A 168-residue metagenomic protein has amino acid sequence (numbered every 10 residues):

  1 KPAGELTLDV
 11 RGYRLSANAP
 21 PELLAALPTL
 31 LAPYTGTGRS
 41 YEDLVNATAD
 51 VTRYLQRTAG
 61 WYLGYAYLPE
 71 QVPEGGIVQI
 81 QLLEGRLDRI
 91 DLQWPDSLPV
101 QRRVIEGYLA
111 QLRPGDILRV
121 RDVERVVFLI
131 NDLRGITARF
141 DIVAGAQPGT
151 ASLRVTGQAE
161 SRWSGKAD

Functional and structural regions predicted by a protein language model:
K1-D168: Periplasmic polypeptide-binding modules associated with outer-membrane biogenesis and secretion
